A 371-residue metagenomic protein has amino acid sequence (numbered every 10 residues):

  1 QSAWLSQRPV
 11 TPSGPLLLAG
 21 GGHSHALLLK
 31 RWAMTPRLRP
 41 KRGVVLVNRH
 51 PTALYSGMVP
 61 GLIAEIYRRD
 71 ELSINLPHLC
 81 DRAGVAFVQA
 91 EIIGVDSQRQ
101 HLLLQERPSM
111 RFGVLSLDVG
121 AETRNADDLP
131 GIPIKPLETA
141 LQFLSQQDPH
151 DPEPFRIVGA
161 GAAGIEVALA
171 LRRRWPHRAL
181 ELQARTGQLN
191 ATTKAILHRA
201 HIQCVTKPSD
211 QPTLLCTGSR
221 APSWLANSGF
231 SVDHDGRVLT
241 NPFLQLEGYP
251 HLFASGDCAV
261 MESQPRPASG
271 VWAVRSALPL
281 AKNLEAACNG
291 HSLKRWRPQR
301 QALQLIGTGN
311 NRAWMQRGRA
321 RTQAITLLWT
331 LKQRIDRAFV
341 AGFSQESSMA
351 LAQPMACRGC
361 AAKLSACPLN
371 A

Functional and structural regions predicted by a protein language model:
Q1-A19, R82-R156, L214: FAD-binding core/adjacent interface of flavoenzyme oxidoreductases
A3, N310-Q353: C-terminal auxiliary extensions adjacent to catalytic cores
A3, P130-P152, D210-R275, K282: FAD-site-proximal beta/loop scaffold in flavoenzymes
W4-V85, F155-I157, E166-T192: Beta1-alpha1 glycine-rich phosphate/pyrophosphate-binding loop at the start of Rossmann-like nucleotide-binding domains
F87-G94, M110, R173-P242: A Rossmann-like FAD-binding core segment of flavoenzymes
P130-S209: Predominantly flavin-linked oxidoreductase catalytic cores and closely associated redox partners
C258-T308: A conserved FAD-binding loop/helix module that cradles the flavin
A350-A371: Extreme N-terminal cap/leader segments of soluble proteins
